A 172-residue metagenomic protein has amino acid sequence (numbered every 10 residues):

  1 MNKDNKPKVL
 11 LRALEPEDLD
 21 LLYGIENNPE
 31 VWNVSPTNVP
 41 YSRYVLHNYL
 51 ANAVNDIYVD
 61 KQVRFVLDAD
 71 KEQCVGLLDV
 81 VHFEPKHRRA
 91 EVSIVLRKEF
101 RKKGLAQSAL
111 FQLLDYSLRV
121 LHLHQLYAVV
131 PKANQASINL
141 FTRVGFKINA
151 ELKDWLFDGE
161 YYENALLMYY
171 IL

Functional and structural regions predicted by a protein language model:
M1-H47: A short, well-structured alpha-helix characteristic of acyl/acetyltransferase catalytic modules
M1-L19, D70-L172: Acyl-donor (CoA/ACP) binding surface of acyl/acetyltransferases
N33-S35, Q62, A165: Short, hydrophobic secondary-structure boundary micro-motifs
L46-A51, N149-E151: Short Pro/Gly-enriched beta-strand edge/turn motifs at strand-loop
N52-A53, Y116: A generic secondary-structure signal
A53-V66: A short helix-loop-beta-strand connector motif used in the catalytic cores of GNAT acetyltransferases and, in some
